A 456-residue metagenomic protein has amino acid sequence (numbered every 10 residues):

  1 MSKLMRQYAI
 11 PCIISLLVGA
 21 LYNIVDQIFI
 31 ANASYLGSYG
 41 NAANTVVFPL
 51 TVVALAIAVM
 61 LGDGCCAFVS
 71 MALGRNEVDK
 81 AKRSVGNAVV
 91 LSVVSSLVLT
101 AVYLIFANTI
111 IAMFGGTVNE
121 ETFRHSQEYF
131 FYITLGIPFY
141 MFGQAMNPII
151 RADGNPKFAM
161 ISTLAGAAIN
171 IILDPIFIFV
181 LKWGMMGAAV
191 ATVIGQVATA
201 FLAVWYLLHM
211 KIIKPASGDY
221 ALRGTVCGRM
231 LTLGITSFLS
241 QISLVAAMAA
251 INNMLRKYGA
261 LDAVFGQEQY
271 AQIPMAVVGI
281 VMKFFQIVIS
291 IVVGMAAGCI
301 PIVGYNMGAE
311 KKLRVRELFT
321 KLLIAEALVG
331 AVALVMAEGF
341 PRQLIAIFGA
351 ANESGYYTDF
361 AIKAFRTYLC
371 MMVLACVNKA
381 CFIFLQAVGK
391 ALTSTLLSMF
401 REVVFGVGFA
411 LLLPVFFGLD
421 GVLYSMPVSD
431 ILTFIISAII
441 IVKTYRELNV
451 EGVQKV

Functional and structural regions predicted by a protein language model:
M1-C12, V69-G136, V180-I235, V303-M371 (+1 more regions): Short alpha-helical transmembrane segments in multi-pass integral membrane proteins
S2-L21, V25, L50-I57, L135 (+5 more regions): Residue-level signal for short hydrophobic patches within transmembrane helices of multi-pass membrane transporters
Q7-D26, Y132, G166, G195-T199 (+2 more regions): Transmembrane helical elements of multi-pass membrane transporters/channels
L21-A42, I111-E120, I176-W183, I242-I280 (+4 more regions): Helix-terminus/linker motif at the lipid-water interface of multi-pass membrane proteins
I24-I28, A145-I149, A168-I176, V204 (+5 more regions): Alpha-helical transmembrane segments of multipass membrane proteins
S38-P49, S126, F130, A189 (+2 more regions): Small-residue hotspots at the loop-to-helix junctions and early N-terminal turns of transmembrane alpha-helices
N41-A101, Y140-A159, M275-V335, G339-P341 (+1 more regions): Small-residue-rich hydrophobic transmembrane alpha-helices
Y132-R151, A159-A167, A188-F201, V293-A296 (+4 more regions): Short runs within selected transmembrane alpha-helices of multi-pass transporters and secretion channels
